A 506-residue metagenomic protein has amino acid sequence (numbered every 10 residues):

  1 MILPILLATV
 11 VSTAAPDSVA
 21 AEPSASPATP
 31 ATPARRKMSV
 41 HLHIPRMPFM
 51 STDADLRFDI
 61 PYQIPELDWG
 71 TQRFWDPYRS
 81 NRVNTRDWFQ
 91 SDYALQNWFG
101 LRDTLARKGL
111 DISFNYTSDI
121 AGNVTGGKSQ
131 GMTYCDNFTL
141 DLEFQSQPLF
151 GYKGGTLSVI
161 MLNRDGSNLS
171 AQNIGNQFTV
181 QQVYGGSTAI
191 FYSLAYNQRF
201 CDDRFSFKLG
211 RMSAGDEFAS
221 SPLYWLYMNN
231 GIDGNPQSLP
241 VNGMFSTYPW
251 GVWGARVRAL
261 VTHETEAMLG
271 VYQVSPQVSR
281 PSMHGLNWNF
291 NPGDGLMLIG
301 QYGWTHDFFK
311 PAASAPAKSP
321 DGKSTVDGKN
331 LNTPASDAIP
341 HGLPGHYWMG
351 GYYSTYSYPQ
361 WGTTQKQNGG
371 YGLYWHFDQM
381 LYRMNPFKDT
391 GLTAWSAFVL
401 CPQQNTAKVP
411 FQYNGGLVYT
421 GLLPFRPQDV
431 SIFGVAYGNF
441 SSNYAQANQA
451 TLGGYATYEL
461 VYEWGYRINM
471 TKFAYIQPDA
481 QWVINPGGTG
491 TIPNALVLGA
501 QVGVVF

Functional and structural regions predicted by a protein language model:
I5-T117, F150, K318-L331: N-terminal periplasmic/intermembrane-space "pro-region" immediately following the signal or transit peptide
I44-S51, I60, F89, Q96-I112 (+7 more regions): Short loop/turn motifs that connect adjacent beta-strands in outer-membrane beta-barrel proteins
D103-L105, S118, F144-F150, N197-F200 (+8 more regions): Residue-level signature of outer-membrane beta-barrel architecture
I112-I120, L157-N163, F207-R211, A267-Q273 (+5 more regions): Transmembrane beta-barrel strands of outer-membrane/channel proteins
A121-D136, F150-S193, W288-P292, G488: Surface-exposed loop and membrane-interface regions of Gram-negative outer-membrane beta-barrel proteins
L169-A195, D202-L298, Q449, G454-Y455: Surface-exposed coil loops of outer-membrane beta-barrel proteins
S282, L286-N287, Q301-W304, G350-Q367 (+3 more regions): Outer membrane beta-barrel transmembrane domains
N494-F506: Outer-membrane beta-barrel "beta-signal"
